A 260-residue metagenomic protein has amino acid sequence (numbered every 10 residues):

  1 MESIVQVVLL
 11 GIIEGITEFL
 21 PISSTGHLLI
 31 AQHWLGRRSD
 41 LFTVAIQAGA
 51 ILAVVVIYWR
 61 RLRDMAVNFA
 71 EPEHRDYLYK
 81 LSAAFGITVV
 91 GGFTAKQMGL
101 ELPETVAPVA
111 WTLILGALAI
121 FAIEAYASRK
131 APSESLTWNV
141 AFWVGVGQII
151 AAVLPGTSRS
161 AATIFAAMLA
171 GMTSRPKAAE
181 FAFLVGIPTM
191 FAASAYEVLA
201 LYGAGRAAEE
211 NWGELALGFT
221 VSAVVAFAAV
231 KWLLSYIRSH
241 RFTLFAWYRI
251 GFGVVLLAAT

Functional and structural regions predicted by a protein language model:
M1-T260: Multi-pass membrane proteins that catalyze or facilitate reactions on polyprenyl-/lipid-phosphate substrates and their
